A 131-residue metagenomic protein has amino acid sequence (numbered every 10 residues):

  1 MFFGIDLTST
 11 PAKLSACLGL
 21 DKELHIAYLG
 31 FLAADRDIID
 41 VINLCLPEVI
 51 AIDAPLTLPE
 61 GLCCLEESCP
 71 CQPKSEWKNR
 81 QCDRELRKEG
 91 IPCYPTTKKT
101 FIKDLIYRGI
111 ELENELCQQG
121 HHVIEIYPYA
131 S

Functional and structural regions predicted by a protein language model:
M1-S131: Phosphate- and other anionic-substrate recognition elements at nucleic-acid/protein interfaces
